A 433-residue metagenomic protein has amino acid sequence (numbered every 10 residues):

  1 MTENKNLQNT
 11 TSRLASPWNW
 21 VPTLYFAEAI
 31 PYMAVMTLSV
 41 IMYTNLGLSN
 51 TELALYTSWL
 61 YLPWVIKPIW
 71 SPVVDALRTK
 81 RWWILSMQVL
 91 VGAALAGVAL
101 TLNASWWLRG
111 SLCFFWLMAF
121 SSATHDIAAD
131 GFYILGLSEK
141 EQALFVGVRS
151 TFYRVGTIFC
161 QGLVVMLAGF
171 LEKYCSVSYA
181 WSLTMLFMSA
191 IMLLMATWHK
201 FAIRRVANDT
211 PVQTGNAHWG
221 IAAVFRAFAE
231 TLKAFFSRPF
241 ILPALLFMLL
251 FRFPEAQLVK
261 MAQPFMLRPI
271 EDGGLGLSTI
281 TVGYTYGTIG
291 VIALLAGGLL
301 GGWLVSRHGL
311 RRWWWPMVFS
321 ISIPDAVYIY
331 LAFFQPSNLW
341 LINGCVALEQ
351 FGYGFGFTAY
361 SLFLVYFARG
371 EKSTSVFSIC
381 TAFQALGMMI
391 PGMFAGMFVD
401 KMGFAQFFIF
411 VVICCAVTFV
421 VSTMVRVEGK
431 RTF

Functional and structural regions predicted by a protein language model:
M1-A15, L48, L100-L102, W106-G110 (+4 more regions): Intracellular loop-helix junctions on the cytosolic face of multi-pass helical membrane proteins
N6-W64, L242-F247, F251-E271: Helix-loop boundary and gating motifs at the non-cytosolic
N50-T51, E139-R149, T279-I280, G370-C380: Loop-to-transmembrane helix entry/capping segments in MFS-fold secondary transporters and related SLC/MFSD carriers
L62-K67, V282-S306, M317, I321-P324 (+1 more regions): Transmembrane alpha-helices of Major Facilitator/SLC transporters
I66-T79, A296-W313, V399-D400: Helix-to-loop junctions at the C-terminal end of transmembrane segments in multipass secondary transporters
L85, V89-W106, F319-S337: C-terminal ends and interior cores of transmembrane alpha-helices in multi-pass membrane transporters/permeases
T124-L137, F355-R369: Intracellular juxtamembrane helix-capping segments at the cytosolic ends of symmetry-related transmembrane helices
R312-Y360: C-terminal transmembrane helical hairpin of 12-TM major facilitator-type secondary transporters
